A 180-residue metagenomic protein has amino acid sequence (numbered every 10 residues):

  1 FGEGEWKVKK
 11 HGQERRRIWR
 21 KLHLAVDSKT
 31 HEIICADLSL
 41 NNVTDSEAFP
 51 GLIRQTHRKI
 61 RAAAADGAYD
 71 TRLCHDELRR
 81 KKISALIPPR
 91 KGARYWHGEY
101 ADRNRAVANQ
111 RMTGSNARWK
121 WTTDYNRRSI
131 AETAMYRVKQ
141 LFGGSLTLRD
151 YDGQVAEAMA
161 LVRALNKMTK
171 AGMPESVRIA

Functional and structural regions predicted by a protein language model:
F1-K91, Y95-H97, K139, E157-V162 (+2 more regions): Polybasic low-complexity intrinsically disordered regions
G67-Q140, L148: Helix-centered, glycine/charged polyanion-binding patches within enzymatic domains that contact phosphate-containing
A117-A180: Basic, amphipathic alpha-helical segments enriched in Lys/Arg and hydrophobic/aromatic residues
